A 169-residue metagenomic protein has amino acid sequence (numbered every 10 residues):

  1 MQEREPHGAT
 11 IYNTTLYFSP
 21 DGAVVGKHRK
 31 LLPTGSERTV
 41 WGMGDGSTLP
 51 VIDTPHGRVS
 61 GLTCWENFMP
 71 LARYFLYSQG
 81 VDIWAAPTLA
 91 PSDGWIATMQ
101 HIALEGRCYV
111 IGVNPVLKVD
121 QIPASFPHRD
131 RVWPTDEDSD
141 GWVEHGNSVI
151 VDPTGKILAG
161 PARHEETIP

Functional and structural regions predicted by a protein language model:
M1, R29-S36, H128-T135: Short Pro/Gly-enriched beta-strand edge/turn motifs at strand-loop
M1-E5, V110-V113: A short, hydrophobic beta-strand-centered structural micro-motif
R4-D82, P87-H101, H164: Active-site catalytic loop in hydrolytic enzyme cores
R58, C64-I168: CN hydrolase (nitrilase-like) catalytic-core segments centered on the catalytic cysteine and neighboring Lys/Glu
